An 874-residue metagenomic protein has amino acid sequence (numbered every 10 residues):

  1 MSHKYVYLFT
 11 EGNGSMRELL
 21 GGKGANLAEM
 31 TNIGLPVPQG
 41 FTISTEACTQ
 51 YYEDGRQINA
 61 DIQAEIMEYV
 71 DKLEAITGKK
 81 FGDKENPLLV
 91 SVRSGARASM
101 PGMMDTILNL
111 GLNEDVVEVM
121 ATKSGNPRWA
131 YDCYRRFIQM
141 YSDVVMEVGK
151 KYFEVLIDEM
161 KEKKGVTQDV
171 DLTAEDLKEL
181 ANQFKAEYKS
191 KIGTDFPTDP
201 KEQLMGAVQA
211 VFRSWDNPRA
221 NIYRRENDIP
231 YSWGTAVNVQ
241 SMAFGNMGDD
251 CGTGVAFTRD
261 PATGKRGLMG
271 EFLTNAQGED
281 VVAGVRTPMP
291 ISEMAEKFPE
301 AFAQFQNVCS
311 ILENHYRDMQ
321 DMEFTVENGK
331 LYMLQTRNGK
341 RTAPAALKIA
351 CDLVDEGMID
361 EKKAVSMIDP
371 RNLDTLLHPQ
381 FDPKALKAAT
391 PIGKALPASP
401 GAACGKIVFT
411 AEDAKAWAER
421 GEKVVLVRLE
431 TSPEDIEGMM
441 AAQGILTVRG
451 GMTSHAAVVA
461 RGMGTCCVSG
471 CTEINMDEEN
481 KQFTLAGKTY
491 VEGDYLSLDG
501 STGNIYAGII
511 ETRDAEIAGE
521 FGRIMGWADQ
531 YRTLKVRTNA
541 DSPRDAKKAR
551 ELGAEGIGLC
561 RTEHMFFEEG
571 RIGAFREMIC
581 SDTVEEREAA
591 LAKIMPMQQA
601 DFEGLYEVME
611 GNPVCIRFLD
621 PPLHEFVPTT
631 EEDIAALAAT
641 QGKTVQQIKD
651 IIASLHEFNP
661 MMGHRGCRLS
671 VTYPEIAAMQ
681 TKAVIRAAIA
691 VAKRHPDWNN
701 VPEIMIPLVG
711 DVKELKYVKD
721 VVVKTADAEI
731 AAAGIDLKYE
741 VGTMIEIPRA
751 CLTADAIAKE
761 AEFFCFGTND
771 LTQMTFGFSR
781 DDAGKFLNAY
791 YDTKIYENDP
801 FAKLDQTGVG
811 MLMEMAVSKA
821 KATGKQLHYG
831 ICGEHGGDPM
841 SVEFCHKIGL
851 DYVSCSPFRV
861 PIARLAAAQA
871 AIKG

Functional and structural regions predicted by a protein language model:
M1-A389, E422-V425, S432-E437, Q443 (+10 more regions): Nucleotide/phosphate-binding sheet-loop regions of phosphoryl- and nucleotidyl-transfer enzymes
F41, V448-G450, S469-T472, C560 (+2 more regions): Short beta->alpha connector loops at strand-helix junctions that form conserved, small/polar/Pro-enriched
R93, I517, W527-G874: Conserved alpha/beta-domain cores
N238, V408, V425-V427, L446 (+3 more regions): Structural motif
K330-Y332, L429-M440, G444-L446, M452-V458 (+7 more regions): Glycine-rich phosphate/ribose-binding loops and adjacent secondary-structure elements that form binding surfaces
L334-T336, V491-N539, D545: C-terminal domain-closing interface element
M358-A442, N504-I505, I509-I510, F521 (+2 more regions): Protease-associated
